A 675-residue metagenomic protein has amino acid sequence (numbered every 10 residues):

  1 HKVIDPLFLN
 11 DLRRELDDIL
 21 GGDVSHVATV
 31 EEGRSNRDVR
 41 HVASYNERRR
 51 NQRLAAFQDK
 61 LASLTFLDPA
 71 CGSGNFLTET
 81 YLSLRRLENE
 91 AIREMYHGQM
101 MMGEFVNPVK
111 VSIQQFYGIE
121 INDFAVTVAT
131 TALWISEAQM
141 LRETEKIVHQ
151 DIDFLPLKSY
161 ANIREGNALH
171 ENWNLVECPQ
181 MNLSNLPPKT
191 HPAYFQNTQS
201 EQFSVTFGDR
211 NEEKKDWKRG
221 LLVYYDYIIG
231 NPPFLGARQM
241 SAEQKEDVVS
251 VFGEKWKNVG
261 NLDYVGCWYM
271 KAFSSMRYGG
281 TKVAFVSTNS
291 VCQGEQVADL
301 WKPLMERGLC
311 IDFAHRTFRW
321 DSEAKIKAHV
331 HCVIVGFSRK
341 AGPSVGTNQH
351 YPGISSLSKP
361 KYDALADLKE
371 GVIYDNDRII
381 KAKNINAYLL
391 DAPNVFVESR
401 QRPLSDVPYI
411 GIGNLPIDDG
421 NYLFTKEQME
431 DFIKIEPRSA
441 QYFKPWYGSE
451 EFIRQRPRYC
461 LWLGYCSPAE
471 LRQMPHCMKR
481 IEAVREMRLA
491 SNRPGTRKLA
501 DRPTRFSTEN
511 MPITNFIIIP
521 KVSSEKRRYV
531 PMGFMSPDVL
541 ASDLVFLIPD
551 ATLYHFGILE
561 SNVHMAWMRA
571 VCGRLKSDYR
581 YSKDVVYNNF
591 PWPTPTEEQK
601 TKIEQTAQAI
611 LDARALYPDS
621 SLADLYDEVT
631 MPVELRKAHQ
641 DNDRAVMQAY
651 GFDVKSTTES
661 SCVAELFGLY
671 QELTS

Functional and structural regions predicted by a protein language model:
H1-A314, D321, I326, H331-G336 (+2 more regions): SAM-dependent methyltransferase catalytic region
H1-G22, G33-N36, Y45-A55, N414-P416 (+9 more regions): Class I S-adenosyl-L-methionine
C71, H476-V484, L499-A500, Y587-S675: Non-catalytic DNA-recognition/assembly elements of restriction-modification systems
C71-G74, S83, D123, L169-H170 (+12 more regions): Short, glycine-/Ser/Thr-/acidic-enriched flexible segments
Q115, S159-I229, P233, S275-G279 (+9 more regions): Polynucleotide-recognition surfaces of large bacterial nucleic-acid defense/processing enzymes
R316, S524-V539, G557, A566-S577: Short, ligand-facing micro-motifs at secondary-structure edges
P457-S523: Contiguous C-terminal substrate-recognition/catalytic subdomains in enzyme active sites
F546-N588, T596-T601, Q605: Basic, amphipathic alpha-helical recognition segments used for DNA target recognition
